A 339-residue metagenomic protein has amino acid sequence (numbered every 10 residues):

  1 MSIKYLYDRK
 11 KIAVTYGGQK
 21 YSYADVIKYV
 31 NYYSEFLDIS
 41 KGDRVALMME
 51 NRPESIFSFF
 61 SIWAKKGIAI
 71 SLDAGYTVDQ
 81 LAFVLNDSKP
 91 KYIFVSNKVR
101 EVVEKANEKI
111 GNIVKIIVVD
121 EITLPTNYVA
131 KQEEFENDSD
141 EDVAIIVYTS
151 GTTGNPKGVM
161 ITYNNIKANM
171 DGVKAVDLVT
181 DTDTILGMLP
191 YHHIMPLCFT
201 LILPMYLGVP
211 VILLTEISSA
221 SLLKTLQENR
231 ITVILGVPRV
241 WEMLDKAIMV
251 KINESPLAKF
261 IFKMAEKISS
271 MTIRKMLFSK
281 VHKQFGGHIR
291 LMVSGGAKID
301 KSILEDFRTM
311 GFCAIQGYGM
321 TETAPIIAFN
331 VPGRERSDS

Functional and structural regions predicted by a protein language model:
S2-S22: AMP-dependent adenylate-forming
Q19, S34-Y76: Conserved AMP-binding/adenylate-forming
S22-A24, A144-M170: Conserved AMP-binding A3 loop
E35, A74-K105, N169-L186, S218-T232: Conserved ATP-dependent adenylate/AMP-binding module captured primarily in the ANL superfamily
R100-D140, I248-K280: ANL superfamily adenylate-forming
A130-Y148, N155, L178-T184: Conserved pre-ATP/AMP-binding loop-to-beta segment of ANL
K167-T184, Y191-L277, H288: Conserved AMP-binding/adenylation subdomain of ANL enzymes
T232-G236, D245-R336: Gly/Ser/Thr-rich phosphate-binding loop
